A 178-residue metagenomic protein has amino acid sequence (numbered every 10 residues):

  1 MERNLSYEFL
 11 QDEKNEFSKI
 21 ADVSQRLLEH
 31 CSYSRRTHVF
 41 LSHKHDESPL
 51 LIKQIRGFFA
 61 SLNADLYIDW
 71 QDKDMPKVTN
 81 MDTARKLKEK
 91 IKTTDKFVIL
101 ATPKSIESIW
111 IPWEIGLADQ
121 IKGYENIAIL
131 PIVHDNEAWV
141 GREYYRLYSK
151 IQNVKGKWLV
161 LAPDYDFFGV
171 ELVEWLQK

Functional and structural regions predicted by a protein language model:
M1-T94, Q177-K178: Conserved N-terminal substructure of TIR/SEFIR domains
E2-L10, A60, N80-F97, A101-K178: Cross-kingdom TIR/SEFIR domain
